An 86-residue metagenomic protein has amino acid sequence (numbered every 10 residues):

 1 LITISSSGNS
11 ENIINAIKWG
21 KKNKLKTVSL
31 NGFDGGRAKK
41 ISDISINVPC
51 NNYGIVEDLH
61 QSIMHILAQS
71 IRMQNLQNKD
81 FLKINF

Functional and structural regions predicted by a protein language model:
L1-L82: Glycine-rich phosphate-binding loops that contact phosphosugars or nucleotide phosphates
F86: Catalytic core of pol beta-like nucleotidyltransferases
